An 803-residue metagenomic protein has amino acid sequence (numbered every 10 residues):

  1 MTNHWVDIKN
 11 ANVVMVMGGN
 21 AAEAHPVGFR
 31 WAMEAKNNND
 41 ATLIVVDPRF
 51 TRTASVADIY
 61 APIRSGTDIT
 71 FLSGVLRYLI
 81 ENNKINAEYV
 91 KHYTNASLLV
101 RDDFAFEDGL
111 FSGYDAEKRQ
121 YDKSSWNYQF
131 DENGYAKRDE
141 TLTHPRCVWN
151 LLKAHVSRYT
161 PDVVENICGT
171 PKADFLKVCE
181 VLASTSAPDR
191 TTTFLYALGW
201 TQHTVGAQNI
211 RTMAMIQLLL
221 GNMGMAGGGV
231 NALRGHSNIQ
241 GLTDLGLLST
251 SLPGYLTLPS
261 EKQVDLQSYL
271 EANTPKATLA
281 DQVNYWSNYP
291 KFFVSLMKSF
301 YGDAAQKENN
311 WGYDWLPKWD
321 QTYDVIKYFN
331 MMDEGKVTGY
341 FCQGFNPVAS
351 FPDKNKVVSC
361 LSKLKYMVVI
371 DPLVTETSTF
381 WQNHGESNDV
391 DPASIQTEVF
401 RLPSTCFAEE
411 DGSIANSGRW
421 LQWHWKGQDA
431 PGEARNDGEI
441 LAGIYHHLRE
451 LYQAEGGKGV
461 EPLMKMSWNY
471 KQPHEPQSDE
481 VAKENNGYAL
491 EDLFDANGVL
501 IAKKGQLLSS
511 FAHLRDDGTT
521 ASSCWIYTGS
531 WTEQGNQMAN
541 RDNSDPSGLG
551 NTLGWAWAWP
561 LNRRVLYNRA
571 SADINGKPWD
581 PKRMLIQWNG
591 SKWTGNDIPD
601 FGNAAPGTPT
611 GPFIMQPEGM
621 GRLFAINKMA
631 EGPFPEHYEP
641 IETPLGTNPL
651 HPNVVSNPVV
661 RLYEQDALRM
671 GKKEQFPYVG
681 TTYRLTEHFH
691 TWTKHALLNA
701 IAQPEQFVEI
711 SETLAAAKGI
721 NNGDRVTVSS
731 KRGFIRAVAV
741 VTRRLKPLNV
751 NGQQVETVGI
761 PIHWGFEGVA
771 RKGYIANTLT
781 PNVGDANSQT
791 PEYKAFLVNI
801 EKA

Functional and structural regions predicted by a protein language model:
M1-E34, A41-I44, T70, L218-E410 (+1 more regions): Extended redox/cofactor-interaction regions of prokaryotic respiratory oxidoreductases
W5, T397-F400, S404-D429, V741 (+1 more regions): Glycine/threonine-rich phosphate-binding loop and adjacent beta-strand/alpha-helix elements that clamp
F50-A54, T67-F71, Y78, V374-S378 (+3 more regions): Short gly/pro/ser/thr-enriched loop/turn and capping motifs at secondary-structure boundaries
T51-P188, L279, L441: Long, well-ordered, tryptophan-enriched scaffold segments
S55-I63, S378-F380, S387, P403 (+1 more regions): Short beta-alpha connecting loops at secondary-structure transitions that line or flank enzyme active sites
H92-A96, V181-L182, A197-G199, G229-Q240 (+2 more regions): A glycine-rich phosphate-binding loop feature that marks nucleotide/adenosyl-phosphate handling sites
V163-T170, Y196-T204, G235-S237, G344-A349: Conserved short loop/turn motifs at secondary-structure junctions
E439-N497, N589, N596-I598, N603-P606 (+6 more regions): Long, contiguous, secondary-structure-rich segments that constitute the structural scaffold of globular domains
